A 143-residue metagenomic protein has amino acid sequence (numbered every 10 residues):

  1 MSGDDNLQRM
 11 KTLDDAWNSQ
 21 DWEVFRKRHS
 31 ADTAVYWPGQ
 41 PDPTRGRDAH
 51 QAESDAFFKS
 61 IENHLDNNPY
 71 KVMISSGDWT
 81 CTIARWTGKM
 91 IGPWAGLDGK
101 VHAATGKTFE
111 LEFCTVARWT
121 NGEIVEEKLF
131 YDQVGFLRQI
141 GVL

Functional and structural regions predicted by a protein language model:
M1-L143: C-terminal and inter-domain tail/linker signature
